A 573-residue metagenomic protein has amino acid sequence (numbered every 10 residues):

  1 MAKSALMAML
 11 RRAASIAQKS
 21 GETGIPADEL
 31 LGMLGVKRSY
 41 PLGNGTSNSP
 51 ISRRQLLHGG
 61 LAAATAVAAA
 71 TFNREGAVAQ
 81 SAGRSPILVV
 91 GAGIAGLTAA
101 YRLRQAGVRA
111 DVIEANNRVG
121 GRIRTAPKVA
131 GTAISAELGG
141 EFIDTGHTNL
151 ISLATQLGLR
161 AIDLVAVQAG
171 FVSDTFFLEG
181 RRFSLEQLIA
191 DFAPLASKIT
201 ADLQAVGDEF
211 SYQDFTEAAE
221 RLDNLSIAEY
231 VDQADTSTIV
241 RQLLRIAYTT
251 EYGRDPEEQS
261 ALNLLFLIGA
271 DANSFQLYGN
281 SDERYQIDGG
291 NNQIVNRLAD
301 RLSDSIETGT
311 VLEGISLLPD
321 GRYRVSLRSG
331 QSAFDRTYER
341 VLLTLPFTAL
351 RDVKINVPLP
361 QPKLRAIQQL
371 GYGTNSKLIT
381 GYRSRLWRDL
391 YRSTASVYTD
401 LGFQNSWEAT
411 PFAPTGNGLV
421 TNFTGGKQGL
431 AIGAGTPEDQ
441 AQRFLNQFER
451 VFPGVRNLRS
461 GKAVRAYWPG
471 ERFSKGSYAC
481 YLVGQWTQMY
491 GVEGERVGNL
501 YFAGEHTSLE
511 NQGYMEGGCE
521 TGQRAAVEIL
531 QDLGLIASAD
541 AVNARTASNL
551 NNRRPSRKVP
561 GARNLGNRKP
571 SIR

Functional and structural regions predicted by a protein language model:
M1-I51: N-terminal secretory signal peptides
L6, T487-R573: C-terminal lid/capping helical subdomain adjacent to the catalytic/cofactor pocket in oxidative enzymes
L30-S39, S211-G314, S329, T337 (+2 more regions): Active-site/ligand-binding neighborhood in enzyme catalytic cores
R38, N44, N48-A77: N-terminal export signals
S81-V206: N-terminal glycine-rich phosphate/pyrophosphate-binding loop and immediately adjacent elements
L317-F334: Conserved beta-strand-loop-beta-strand element in the redox core of flavoprotein oxidoreductases
Y338, L345-K475, R545-S548: C-terminal segments that line or cap access tunnels to active or ligand-binding sites in enzymes and enzyme-associated
V455-T507: A glycine-rich dinucleotide-binding beta-alpha-beta segment and adjacent secondary-structure elements that constitute
